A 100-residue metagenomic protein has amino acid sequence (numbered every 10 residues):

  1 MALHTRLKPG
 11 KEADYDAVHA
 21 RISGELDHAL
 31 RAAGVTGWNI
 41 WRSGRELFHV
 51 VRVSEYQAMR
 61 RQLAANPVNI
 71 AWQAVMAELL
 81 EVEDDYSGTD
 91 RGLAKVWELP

Functional and structural regions predicted by a protein language model:
M1-D14: Short glycine-/aliphatic-rich beta-strand segments at the starts of folded cytosolic domains
K11-V35: Short amphipathic alpha-helical segments
E12, H49, A58-R60: Intrinsically disordered, low-complexity acidic/polar segments
D27-F48, R52-Y56: Short, glycine- and small/hydrophobic-rich beta-strand elements in well-ordered beta-sheets
A33-T36, S54-R91: An amphipathic, aromatic/His-enriched active-site/gating alpha helix that lines ligand/cofactor pockets
W38-W41, W72-Q73, W97: Tryptophan-centered motif/residue detector
T89-P100: Charged phosphate-binding loop/patch that engages nucleotide di/tri-phosphates or the phosphate backbone of nucleic
